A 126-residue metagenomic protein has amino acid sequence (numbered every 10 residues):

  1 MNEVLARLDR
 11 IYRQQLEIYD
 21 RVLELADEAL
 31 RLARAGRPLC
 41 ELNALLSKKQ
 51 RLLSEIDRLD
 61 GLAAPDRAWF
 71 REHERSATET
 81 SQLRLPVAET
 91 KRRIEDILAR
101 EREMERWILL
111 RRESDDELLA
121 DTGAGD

Functional and structural regions predicted by a protein language model:
M1-E3, L30-R37, A77-L85: Short, charged/polar, low-complexity loop and linker segments that flank or interrupt alpha-helical bundles
V4-A29: Alpha-helical bundle segments that constitute or directly flank the non-heme di-iron/ferroxidase center
Y12-L16, E28, L46, Q50 (+1 more regions): N-terminal intrinsically disordered, cationic/polar leader segments that include organellar targeting peptides
I18-Y19, R51-R67, R93-E103: Amphipathic alpha-helical coiled-coil segments
A26-R37, A63, R67-F70: Secondary-structure edge/capping motif, primarily at the C-terminal ends of alpha-helices and the immediately following
C40-Q50, S81-R84: Short, charged, amphipathic alpha-helical segments
G61-L83: Carboxylate-rich helix-loop segments that flank metal/cofactor sites and access channels in metalloenzymes
S76-D126: Short terminal interaction segments
